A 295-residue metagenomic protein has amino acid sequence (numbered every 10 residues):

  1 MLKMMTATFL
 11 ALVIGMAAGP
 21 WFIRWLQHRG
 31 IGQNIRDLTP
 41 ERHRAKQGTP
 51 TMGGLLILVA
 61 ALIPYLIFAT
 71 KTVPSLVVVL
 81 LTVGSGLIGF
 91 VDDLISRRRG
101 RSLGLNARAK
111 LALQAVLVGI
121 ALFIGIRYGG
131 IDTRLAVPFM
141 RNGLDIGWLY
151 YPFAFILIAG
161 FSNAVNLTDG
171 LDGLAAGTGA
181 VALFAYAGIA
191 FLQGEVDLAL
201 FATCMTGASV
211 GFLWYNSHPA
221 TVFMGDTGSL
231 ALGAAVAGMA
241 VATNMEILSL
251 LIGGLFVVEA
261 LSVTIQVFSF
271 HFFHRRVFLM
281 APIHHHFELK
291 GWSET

Functional and structural regions predicted by a protein language model:
M1-Q27, I57-L87, V91, A121-Y128 (+3 more regions): Alpha-helical transmembrane segments
F22-R44: Juxtamembrane linker/hinge segments adjacent to transmembrane helices in membrane proteins
R36-T49, G100-L113, H284, L289: Juxtamembrane helix-capping/reentrant segments at transmembrane boundaries
V91-R99: Hydrophobic transmembrane alpha-helix segments characteristic of membrane transport and insertion machinery
V116-L117: Extended accessory regions or peripheral subdomains of proteins
